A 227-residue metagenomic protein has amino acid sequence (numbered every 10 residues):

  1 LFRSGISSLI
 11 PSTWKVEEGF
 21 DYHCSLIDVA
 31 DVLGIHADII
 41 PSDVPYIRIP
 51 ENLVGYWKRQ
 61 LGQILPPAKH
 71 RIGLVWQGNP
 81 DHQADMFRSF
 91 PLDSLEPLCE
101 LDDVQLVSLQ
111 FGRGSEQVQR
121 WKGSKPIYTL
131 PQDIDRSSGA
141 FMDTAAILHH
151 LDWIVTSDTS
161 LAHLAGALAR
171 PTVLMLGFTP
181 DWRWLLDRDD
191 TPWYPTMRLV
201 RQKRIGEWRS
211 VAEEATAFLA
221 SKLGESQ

Functional and structural regions predicted by a protein language model:
F2-Q227: Catalytic machinery of carbohydrate-active enzymes, primarily nucleotide-sugar-dependent glycosyltransferases
